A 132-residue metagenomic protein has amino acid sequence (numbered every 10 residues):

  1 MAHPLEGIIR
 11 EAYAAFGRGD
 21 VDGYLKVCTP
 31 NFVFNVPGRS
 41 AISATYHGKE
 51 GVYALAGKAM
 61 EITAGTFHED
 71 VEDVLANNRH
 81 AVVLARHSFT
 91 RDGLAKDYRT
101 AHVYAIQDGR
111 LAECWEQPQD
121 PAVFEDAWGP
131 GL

Functional and structural regions predicted by a protein language model:
M1-P30, P130-L132: Short, low-complexity N-terminal intrinsically disordered segments enriched in polar/charged residues
E6, G65-F67, A95-Y98: Short solvent-exposed loop/turn micro-motifs enriched in small/polar/acidic residues
I9-A12, Y24, C28, F32 (+5 more regions): Hydrophobic pocket/interface hotspot
D22-L25, T29-R79: A solvent-exposed, acidic/Ser-Thr-rich amphipathic alpha-helical stretch
T45, G93-K96, A122-W128: A short, polar/proline- and glycine-enriched secondary-structure boundary/capping micro-motif
K58, V83-R91: Short beta-strand segments that buttress and anchor functional surface loops
E69-V74, R86-S88, R99-A105, W115: Hydrophobic/aromatic beta-strand elements that line small-molecule binding cavities or substrate pockets in beta-rich
E113-L132: Low-complexity, intrinsically disordered terminal/linker segments enriched in charged and Gly/Pro repeats
